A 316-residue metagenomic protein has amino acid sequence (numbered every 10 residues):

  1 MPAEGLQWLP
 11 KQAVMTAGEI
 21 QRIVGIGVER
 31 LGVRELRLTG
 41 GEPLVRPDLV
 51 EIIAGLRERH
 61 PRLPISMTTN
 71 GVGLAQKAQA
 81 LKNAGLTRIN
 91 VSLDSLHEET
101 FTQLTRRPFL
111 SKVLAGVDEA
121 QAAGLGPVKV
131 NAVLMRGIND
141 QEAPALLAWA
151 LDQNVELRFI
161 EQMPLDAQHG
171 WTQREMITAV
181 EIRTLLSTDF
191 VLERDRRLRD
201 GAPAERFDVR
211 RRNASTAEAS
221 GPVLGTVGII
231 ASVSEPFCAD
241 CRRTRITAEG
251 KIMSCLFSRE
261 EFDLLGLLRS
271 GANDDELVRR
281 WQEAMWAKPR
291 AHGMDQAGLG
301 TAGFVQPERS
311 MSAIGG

Functional and structural regions predicted by a protein language model:
M1, A78, T105, L256 (+1 more regions): Short, flexible helix/strand-to-coil boundary loops that buttress conserved ligand/catalytic motifs in alpha/beta
M1-T16: Canonical Radical SAM [4Fe-4S] cluster-binding loop centered on the CxxxCxxC motif and its immediate flanking residues
E4-W8, L96-E98, P164-A167, F262: A short, flexible beta-alpha/helix-coil linker loop
V14-A17, Q21-L38, R46-I160: Radical SAM/AdoMet-radical enzyme domain recognition
A17, R107-L110, D140, M176 (+2 more regions): Electropositive phosphate-/nucleotide-binding environments in soluble metabolic enzymes
E99-T102, R107-V227, S232: Radical SAM enzyme [4Fe-4S]-AdoMet core and its adjacent flexible, acidic and glycine-rich loops/tails across
S215-P222, S234-G316: Radical SAM enzyme core and accessory elements
